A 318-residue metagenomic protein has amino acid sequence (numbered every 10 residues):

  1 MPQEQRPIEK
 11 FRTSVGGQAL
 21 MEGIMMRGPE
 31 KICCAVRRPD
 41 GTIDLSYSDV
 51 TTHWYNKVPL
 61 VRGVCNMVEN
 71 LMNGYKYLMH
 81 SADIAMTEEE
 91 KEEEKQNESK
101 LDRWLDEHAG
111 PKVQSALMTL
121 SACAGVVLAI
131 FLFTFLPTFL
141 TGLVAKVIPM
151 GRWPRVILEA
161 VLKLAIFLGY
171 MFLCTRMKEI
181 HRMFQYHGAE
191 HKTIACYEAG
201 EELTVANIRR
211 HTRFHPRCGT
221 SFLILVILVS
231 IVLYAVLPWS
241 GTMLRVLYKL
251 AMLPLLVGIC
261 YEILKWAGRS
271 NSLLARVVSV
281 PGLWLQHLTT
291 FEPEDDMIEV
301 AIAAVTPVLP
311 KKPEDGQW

Functional and structural regions predicted by a protein language model:
M1-N97: Divalent-cation
E4-G16, L20, I24-M26, T52 (+3 more regions): Polar-ligand-bearing catalytic/cofactor-coordination segments of membrane-embedded or membrane-tethered inner-membrane
K31, V58-H80, E159-F184, L256-R269: Hydrophobic alpha-helical membrane-embedded segments
V50-T51, M67, L71-E98, D102 (+9 more regions): Multi-pass alpha-helical transmembrane bundle typical of ion/small-solute transporters and intramembrane aspartyl
I84, G125-P149, V226-L250, P254-V257 (+1 more regions): Juxtamembrane "helix exit" motif at the C-terminal ends of alpha-helical transmembrane segments in multi-pass membrane
K91-K146, R152-M177: Hydrophobic alpha-helical segments characteristic of transmembrane helices in integral membrane transporters
R103-K112, T141-L158, L237-L247, W266-R276 (+1 more regions): Membrane interface segments of multi-pass transport proteins and intramembrane proteases
V113-F131, H211-V236: Transmembrane alpha-helical segments and their cytosolic interface motifs in multi-pass membrane proteins
